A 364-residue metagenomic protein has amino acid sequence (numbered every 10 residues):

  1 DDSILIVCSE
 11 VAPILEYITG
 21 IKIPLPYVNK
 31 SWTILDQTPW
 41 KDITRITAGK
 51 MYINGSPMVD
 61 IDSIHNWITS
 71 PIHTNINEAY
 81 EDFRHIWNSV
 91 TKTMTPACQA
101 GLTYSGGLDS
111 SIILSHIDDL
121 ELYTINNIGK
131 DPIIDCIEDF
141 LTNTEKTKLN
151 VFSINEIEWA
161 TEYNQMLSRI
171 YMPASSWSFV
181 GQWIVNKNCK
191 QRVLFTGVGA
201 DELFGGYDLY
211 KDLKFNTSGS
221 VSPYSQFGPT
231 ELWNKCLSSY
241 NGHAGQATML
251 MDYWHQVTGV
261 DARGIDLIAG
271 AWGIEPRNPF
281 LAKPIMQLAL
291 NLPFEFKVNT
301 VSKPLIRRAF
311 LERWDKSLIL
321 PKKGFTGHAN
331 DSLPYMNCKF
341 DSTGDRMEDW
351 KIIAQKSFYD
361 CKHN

Functional and structural regions predicted by a protein language model:
D1-Q165, R169, R192, R308 (+1 more regions): Cysteine-centered catalytic environments shared across enzyme families
D42-I43, S178, F195, G219-N364: Adenosyl-5′-phosphate
H73-R84, Y171-S175, A247, M251 (+1 more regions): Short acidic-aromatic active-site loops that bind/stabilize oxyanions
S111-S115, W183-K187, Q287: Short, hydrophobic alpha-helix immediately C-terminal to the catalytic nucleophile
I128-I184, F204-G219, G242-H243, N291-V298: ATP-dependent adenylate-handling ligase core
K187-K190, G197: Active-site nucleotide-sugar/metal-binding loop of Leloir-type enzymes
L194-Y207: Short acidic/histidine-rich active-site segments
